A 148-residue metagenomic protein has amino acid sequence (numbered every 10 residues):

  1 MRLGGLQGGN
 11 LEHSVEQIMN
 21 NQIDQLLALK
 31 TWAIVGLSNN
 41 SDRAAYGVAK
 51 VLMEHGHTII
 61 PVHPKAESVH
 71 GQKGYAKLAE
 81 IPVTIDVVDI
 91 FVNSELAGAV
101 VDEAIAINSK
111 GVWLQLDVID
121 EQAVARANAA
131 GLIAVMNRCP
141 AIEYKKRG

Functional and structural regions predicted by a protein language model:
H13, Q17: Cationic, low-complexity basic patches in intrinsically disordered or flexible, solvent-exposed regions
A33-V35: Conserved beta-strand elements of the Class I
N40-D42, K50-V69: NAD(P)-binding Rossmann-fold cofactor-contacting core
H57, I107-G111, A130-L132: A short helix->loop->beta-strand "cap" motif at the edges of active sites that frequently abuts
V69-Q72, D86, Q122-A125, E143-G148: Short, charged, surface-exposed secondary-structure boundary motifs
L78, P82-V118: Mid-chain, well-packed structural core segment of small domains
V118-E143: Rossmann-fold NAD(P)-binding glycine/threonine-rich loop
